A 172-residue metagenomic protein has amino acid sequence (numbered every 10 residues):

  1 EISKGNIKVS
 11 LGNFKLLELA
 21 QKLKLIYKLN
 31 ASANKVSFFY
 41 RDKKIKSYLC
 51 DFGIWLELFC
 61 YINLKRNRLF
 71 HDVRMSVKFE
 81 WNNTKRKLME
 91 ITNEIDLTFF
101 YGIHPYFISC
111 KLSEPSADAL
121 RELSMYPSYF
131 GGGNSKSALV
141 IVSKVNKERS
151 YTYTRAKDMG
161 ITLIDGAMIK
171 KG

Functional and structural regions predicted by a protein language model:
E1-G172: Intrinsically disordered, low-complexity Ser/Thr/Pro/Gly-rich regulatory segments
